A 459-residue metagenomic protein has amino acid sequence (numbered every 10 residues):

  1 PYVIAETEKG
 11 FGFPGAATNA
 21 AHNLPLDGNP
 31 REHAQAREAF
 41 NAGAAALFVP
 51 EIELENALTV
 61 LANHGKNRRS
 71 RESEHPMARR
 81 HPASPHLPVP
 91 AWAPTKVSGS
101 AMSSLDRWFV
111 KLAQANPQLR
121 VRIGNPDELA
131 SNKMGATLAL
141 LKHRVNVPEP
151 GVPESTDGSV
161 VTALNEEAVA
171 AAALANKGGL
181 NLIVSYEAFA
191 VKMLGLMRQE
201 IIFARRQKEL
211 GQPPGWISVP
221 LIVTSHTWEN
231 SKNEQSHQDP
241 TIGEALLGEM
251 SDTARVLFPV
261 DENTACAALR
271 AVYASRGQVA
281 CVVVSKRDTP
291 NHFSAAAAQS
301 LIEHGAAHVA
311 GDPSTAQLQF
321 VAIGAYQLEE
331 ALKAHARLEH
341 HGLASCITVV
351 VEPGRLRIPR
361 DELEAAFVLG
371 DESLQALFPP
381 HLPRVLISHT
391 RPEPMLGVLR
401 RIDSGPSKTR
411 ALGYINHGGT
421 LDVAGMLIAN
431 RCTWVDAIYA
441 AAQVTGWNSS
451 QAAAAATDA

Functional and structural regions predicted by a protein language model:
P1-F48, P214-S218, T224-E244, S251 (+1 more regions): Thiamine diphosphate
I52-P290, S300, R360-E362, F367: Thiamine diphosphate
